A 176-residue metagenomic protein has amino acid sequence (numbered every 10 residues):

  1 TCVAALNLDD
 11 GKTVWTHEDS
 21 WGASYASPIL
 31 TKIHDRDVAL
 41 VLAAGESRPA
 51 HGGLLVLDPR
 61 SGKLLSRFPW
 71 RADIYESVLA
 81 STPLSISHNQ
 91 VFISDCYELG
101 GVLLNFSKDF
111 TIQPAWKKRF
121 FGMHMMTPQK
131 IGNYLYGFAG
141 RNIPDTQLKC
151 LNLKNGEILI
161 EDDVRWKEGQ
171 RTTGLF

Functional and structural regions predicted by a protein language model:
T1-F176: Noncatalytic, solvent-exposed loop/strand surfaces of beta-propeller-type extracellular/periplasmic domains
